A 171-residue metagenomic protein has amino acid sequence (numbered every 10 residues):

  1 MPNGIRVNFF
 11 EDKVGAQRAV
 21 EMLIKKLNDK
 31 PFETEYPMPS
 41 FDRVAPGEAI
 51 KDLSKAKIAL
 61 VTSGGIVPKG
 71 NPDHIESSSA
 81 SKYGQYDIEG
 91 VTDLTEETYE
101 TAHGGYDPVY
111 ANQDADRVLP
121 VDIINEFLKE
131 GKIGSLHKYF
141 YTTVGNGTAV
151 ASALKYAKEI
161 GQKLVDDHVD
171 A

Functional and structural regions predicted by a protein language model:
M1-A171: Metallocofactor- and cofactor-centric catalytic cores in central/energy metabolism, strongly enriched
